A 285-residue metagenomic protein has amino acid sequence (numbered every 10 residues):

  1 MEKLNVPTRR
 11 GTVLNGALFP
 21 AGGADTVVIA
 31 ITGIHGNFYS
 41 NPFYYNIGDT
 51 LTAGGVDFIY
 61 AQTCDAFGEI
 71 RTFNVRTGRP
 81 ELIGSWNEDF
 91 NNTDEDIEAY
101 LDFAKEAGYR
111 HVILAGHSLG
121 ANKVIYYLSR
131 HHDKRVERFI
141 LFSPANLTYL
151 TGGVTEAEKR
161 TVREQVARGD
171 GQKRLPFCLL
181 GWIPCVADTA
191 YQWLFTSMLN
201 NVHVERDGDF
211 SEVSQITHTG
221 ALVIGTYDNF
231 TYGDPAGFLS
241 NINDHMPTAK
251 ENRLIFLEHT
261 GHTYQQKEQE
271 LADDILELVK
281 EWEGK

Functional and structural regions predicted by a protein language model:
M1-G23: N-terminal cap/lid segment of alpha/beta-hydrolase-fold proteins
K3, L18, F58-Y60, F139 (+2 more regions): Conserved beta-strand scaffold positions in the cores of enzyme catalytic domains, especially in NTP/NDP-utilizing
T8, R174-W282: Serine-hydrolase catalytic core
G22-T72: Short, surface-exposed "cap/lid" segments of acyl-processing enzymes
A30-I34, A115, F142, V223-G225: Short hydrophobic segments within beta-strands
V75-I83, R130-H132, E156-K159, D273: Short, hinge-like loop/turn segments at secondary-structure boundaries
R76-E106: Alpha/beta-hydrolase active-site loop
D102-R168, W193-T196: Primarily recognizes the serine-hydrolase "nucleophile elbow" in alpha/beta-hydrolase and SGNH/GDSL folds
